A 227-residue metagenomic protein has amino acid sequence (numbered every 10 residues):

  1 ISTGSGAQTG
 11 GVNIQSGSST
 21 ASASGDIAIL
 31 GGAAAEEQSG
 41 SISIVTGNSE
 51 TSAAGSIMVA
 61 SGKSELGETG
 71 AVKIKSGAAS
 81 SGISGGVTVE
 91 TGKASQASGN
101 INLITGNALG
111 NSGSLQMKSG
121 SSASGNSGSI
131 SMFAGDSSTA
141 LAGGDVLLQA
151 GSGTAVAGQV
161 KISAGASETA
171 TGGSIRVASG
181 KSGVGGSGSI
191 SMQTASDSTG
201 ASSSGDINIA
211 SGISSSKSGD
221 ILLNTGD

Functional and structural regions predicted by a protein language model:
I1-D227: Surface-exposed, glycine- and small/polar-enriched segments that build interaction surfaces at terminal
